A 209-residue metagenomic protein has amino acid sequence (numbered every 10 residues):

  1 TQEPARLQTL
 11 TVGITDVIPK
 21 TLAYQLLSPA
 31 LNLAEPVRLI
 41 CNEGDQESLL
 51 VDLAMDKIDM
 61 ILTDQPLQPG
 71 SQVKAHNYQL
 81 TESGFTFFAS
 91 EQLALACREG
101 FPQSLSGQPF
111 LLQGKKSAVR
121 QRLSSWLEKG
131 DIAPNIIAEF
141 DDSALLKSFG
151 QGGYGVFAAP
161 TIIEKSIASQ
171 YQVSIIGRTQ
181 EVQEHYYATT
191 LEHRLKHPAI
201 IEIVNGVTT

Functional and structural regions predicted by a protein language model:
P4, K74-G114: Flexible hinge/capping segments at coil-to-helix
L7-P69, E139-F140: Central regulatory/effector-binding core of bacterial HTH transcription factors
T9-G13, I61, F88, L111 (+2 more regions): Short, well-ordered beta-strand segments
I18-P19, L67-Q68, L93, L145 (+1 more regions): Alpha-helix capping/helix-boundary segments
L22, A96, S174-T209: A late-sequence structural motif
D45-L49, A54-K57, D64, V119-S174: Hydrophobic hinge/microswitch elements
D64, L95-C97, Q108-G130, K196-V204: Secondary-structure junction motif
A75-T86, T161, S169-Q183: Short beta-strand->loop
